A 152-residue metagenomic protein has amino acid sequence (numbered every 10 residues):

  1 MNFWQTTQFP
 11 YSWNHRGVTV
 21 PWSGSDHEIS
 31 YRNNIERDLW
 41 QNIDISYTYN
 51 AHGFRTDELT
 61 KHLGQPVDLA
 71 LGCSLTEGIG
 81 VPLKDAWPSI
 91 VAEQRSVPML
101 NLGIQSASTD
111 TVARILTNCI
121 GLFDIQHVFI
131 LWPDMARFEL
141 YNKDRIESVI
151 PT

Functional and structural regions predicted by a protein language model:
M1-L69, L122-Q126, L131-T152: N-terminal secretory targeting modules
N50-D110, I115-I120: Serine-esterase "nucleophile elbow" of acetyl-processing enzymes
